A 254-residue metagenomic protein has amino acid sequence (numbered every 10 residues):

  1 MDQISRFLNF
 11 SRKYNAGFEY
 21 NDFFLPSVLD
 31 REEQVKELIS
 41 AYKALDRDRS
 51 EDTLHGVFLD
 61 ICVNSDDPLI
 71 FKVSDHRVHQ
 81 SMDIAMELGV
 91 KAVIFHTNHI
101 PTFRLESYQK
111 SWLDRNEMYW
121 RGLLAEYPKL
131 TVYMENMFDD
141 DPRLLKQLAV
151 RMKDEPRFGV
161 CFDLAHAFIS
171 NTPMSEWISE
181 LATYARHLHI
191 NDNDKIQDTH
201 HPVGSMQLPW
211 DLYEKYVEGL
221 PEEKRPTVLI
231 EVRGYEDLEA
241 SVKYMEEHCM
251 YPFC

Functional and structural regions predicted by a protein language model:
M1, N21-L25, V57-L59, N98-I100 (+4 more regions): Active-site beta-loop-alpha junctions enriched in small/polar residues
M1-Q80, C254: N-terminal pre-domain/capping segments
S5-F10, D83, K91, L144-G159 (+1 more regions): Histidine-acidic metal/acid-base catalytic patches
A16-Y20, D52-G56, V93-F95, V132-M134 (+3 more regions): Hydrophobic faces of well-ordered beta-strands that scaffold small-molecule active sites in alpha/beta enzyme cores
S27-V28, D60-S65, P101-E106, I169-S170 (+1 more regions): A short acidic, helix-capping loop that chelates divalent metal ions and anchors anionic groups
E32-I39, I70-V78, Q109-E117, K146-Q147 (+2 more regions): Charged helix-capping and loop-helix junction motifs
I39-L59, D114-Y127, W210-L220: Alpha-helix-loop-beta-strand connector modules within alpha/beta enzyme cores
N64-G159: Active-site acidic/histidine proton-transfer and metal-coordination neighborhood in alpha/beta enzyme cores
